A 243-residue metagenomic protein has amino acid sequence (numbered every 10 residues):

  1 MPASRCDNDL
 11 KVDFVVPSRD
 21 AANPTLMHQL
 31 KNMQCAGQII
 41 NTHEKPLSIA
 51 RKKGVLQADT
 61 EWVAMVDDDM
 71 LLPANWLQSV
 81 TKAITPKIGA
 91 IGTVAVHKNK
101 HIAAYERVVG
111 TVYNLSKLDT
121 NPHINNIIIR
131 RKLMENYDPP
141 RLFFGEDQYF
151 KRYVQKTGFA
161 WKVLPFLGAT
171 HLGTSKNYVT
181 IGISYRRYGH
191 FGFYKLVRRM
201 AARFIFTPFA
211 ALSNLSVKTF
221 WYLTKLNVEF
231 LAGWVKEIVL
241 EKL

Functional and structural regions predicted by a protein language model:
T42-A58: Glycine-rich, basic loop-to-helix element that forms the pyrophosphate-binding segment of sugar-nucleotide handling
V63: Short aromatic/hydrophobic "clamp" motif used to bind/position activated sugar donors
D67-L71: The conserved acidic donor/metal-binding loop of glycosyltransferases
N75-A104: Conserved donor NDP-sugar-binding/catalytic core segment of glycosyltransferases
H97-K98, G110-I129, F143: A recurrent flexible, glycine/aromatic-enriched loop bordering the glycosyltransferase active site that acts as
F143-R152: Acidic donor-binding loop at a coil-to-helix junction in glycosyltransferase catalytic cores that engages
K162-G182: Active-site donor/metal-binding and catalytic loop motifs of nucleotide-sugar-dependent glycosylation enzymes
Y178-L243: Non-catalytic, C-terminal membrane-associated alpha-helical segments of glycosyltransferases
